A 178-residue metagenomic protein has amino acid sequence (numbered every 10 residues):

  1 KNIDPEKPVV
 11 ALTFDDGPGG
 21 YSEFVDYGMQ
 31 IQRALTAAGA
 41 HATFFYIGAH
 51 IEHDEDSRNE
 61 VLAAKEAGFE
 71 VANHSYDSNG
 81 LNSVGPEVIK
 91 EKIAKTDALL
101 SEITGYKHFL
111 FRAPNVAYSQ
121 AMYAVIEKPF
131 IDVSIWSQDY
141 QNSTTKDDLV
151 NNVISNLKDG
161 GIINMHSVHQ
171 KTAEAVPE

Functional and structural regions predicted by a protein language model:
K1-G80, V88-E102, Y106-H108, P177: Active-site beta->alpha N-cap acidic-glycine motif
F14-D15, N73, V133, I163-M165: Active-site flanking residues adjacent to catalytic metal/cofactor-binding acidic residues
G17, I47-A49, Y76, P114-V116 (+2 more regions): Active-site beta-loop-alpha junctions enriched in small/polar residues
S22-E23, Q120-A121, A173-E174: Short N-terminal helix/helix-N-cap motif within the alpha/beta-hydrolase-1
N79-V84, D139: A short acidic, helix-capping loop that chelates divalent metal ions and anchors anionic groups
K107, A117-N156: His/Asp/Glu-enriched short active-site or ligand-binding loop at hydrolase and phosphoryl-transfer sites
F111-R112, I163: Periplasmic-binding protein-like
V153-E178: Catalytic grooves of carbohydrate-active enzymes
